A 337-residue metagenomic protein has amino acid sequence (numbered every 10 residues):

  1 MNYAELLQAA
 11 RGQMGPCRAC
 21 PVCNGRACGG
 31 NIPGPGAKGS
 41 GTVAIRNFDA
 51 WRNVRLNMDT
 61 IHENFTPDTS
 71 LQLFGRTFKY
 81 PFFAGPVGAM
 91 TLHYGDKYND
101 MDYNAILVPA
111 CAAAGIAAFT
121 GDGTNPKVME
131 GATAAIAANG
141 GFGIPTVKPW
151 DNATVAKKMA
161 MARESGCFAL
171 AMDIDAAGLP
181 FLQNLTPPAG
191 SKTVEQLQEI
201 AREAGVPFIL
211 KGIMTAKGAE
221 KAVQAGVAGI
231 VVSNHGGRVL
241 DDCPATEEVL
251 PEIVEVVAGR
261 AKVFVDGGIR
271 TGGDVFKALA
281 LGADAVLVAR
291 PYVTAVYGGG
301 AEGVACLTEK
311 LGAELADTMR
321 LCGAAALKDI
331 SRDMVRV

Functional and structural regions predicted by a protein language model:
M1-R26, G237-K262, R270-V337: Conserved active-site-proximal phosphate/metal-binding subdomains
N2-K79, I330: An N-cap/entry alpha-helix motif that binds or orients negatively charged groups
K38-R46, D102, I106, A153 (+8 more regions): Conserved active-site and cofactor/substrate-binding residues in soluble primary-metabolism enzymes
V43-M129: N-terminal functional module of multi-domain proteins
D49-N57, A112, I116, E164-C167 (+6 more regions): Generic secondary-structure signature for well-ordered alpha-helical cores
Y94, F119-G121, G143-W150, L182-P188: Flexible, glycine/proline-enriched loop segments at strand-loop-helix junctions that form or flank small-ligand binding
V108-P109, A137-A138, W150-V265, G272-V296 (+1 more regions): Alpha/beta enzyme core
A117, K127-A153: Long, hydrophobic, well-ordered secondary-structure blocks that form the structural core and pocket-lining surfaces
